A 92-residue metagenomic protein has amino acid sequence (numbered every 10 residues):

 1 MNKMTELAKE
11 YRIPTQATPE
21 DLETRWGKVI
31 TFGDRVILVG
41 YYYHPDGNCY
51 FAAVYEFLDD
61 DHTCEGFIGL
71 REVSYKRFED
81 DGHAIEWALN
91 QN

Functional and structural regions predicted by a protein language model:
M1-R35: Negatively charged, low-complexity tracts enriched in Asp/Glu with abundant Ser/Thr
E10, P19, Y42, V54-Y55 (+2 more regions): Short stretches within intrinsically disordered, low-complexity N-terminal or propeptide regions
T24-W26, A52, R71-S74, A88: Residue-level detection of beta-strand scaffold positions
I30, I37-V39, Y50-V54, F78-D80 (+2 more regions): Hydrophobic beta-strand residues in large extracellular and virion-surface proteins
I37-E72: Short aromatic-glycine-(Arg/Gly/Cys) micro-motifs in beta-strand/loop hairpins
T63-R71, R77-N92: A short, charged, amphipathic alpha-helix used as a generic interaction element across diverse proteins
